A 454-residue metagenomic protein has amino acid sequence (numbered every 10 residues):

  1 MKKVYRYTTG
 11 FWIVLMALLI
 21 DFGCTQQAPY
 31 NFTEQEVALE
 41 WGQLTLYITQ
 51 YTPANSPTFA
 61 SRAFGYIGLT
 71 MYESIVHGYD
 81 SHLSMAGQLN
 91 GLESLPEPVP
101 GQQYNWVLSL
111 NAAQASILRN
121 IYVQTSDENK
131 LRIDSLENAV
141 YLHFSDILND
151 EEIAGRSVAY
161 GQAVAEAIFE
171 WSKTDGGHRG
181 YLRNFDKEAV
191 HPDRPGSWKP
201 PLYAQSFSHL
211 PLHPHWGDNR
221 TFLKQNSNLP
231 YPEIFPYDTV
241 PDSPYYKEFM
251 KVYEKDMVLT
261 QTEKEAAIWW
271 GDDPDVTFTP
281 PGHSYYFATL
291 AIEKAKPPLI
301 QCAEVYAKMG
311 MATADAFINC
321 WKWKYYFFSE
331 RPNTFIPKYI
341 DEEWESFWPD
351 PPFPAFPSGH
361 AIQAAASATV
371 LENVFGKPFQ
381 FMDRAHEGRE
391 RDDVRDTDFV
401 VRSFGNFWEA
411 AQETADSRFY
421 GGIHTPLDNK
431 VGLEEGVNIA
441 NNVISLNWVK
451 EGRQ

Functional and structural regions predicted by a protein language model:
M1-N31: Bacterial Sec-dependent N-terminal signal peptides
T25-Q454: Acidic/polar surface patches and capping/hinge elements
